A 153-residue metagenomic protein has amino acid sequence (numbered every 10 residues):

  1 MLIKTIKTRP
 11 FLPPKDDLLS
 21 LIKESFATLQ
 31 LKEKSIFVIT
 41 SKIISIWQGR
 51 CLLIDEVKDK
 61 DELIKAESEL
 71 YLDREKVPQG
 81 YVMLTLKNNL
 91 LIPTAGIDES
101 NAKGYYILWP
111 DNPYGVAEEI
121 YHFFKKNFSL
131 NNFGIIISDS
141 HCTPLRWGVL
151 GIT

Functional and structural regions predicted by a protein language model:
M1-T153: N-terminal and secondary-structure boundary signal
